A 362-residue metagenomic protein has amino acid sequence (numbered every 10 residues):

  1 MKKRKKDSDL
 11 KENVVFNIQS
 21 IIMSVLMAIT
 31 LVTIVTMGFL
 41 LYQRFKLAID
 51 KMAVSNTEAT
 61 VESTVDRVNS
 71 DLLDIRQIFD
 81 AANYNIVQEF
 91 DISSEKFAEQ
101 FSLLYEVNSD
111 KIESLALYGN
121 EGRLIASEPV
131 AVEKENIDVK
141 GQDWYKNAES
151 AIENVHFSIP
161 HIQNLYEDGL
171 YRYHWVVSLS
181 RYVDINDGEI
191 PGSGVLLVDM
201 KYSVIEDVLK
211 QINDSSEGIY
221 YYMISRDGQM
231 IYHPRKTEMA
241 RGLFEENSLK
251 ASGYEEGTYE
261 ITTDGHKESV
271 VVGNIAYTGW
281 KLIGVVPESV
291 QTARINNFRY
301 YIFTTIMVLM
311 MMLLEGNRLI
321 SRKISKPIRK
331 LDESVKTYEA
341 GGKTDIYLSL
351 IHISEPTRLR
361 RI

Functional and structural regions predicted by a protein language model:
M1-L47, K51: Extreme N-terminal signal-anchor transmembrane helix of membrane signaling/transducer proteins, especially in bacteria
K3-R4, I22, F39, Q43 (+2 more regions): Extracytoplasmic/periplasmic sensory segments of membrane signal-transduction proteins
L26-G38, I302-L313, N317: Alpha-helical transmembrane segments of integral membrane proteins
A98-N108, V195-E238: Solvent-exposed, extracytoplasmic
K111, A126-D199: Extracytoplasmic/periplasmic ligand-binding sensor regions of membrane-associated signaling proteins
S178-R181, D187, G192-Y202, I261-I302 (+1 more regions): Short, hydrophobic beta-strand elements of compact beta-sandwich sensory domains
K323-I346: Membrane-proximal alpha-helical signal-transduction linkers
I351-I362: Single conserved hydrophobic/aromatic residue that forms the stacking wall/gate of nucleotide- or nucleobase-binding
